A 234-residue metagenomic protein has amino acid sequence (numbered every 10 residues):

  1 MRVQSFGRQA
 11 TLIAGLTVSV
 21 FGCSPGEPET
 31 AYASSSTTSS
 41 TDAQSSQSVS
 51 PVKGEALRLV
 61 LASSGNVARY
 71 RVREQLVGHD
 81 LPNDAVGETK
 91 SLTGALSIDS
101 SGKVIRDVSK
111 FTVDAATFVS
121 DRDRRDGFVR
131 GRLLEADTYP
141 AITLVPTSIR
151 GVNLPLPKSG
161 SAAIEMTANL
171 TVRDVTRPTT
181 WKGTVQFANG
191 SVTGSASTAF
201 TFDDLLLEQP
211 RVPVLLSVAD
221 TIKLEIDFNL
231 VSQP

Functional and structural regions predicted by a protein language model:
M1-F21: Sec-dependent bacterial lipoprotein signal peptides
C23-P234: Low-complexity, acidic/polar, glycine-enriched regions of mature
